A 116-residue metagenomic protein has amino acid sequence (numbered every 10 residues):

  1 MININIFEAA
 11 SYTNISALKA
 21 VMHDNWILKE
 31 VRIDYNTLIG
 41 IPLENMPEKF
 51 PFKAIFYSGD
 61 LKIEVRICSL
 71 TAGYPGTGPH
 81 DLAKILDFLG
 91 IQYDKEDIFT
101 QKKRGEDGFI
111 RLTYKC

Functional and structural regions predicted by a protein language model:
M1-E8, R66-A72: Charged, low-complexity surface segments at secondary-structure and domain boundaries
I2, A10-T13, T77, I91-Y93: Short coil/turn linker and secondary-structure boundary residues
N3-H23: Negatively charged, low-complexity tracts enriched in Asp/Glu with abundant Ser/Thr
N14-I15, P79-L82, E106: Short amphipathic alpha-helical segments that mediate assembly, nucleic-acid/protein binding, or membrane association
L18-N25, L86-G90: Hydrophobic, Leu/Ile/Phe/Ala-enriched alpha-helical segments that form helix-helix packing faces
A20-G59: Amphipathic, interaction-prone secondary-structure segments
L43-G90: Acidic, low-complexity, intrinsically disordered interaction modules
A83-C116: Mixed-charge, Lys/Arg-enriched low-complexity segments
